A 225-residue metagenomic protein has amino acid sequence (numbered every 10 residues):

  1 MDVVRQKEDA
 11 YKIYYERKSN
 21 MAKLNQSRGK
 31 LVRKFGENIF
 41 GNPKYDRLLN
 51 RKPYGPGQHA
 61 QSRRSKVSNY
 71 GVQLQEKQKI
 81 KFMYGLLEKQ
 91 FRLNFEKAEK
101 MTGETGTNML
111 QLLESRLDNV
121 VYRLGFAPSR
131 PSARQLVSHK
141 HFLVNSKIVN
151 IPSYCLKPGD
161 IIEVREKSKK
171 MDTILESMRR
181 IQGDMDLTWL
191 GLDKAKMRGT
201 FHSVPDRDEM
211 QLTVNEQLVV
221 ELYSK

Functional and structural regions predicted by a protein language model:
D2, E8-L124, I151-K225: Ferredoxin-like alpha/beta domains used as RNA- or RNAP-binding modules
R123, S138-H139: The C-terminal cap of the DNA-recognition helix in HTH/winged-HTH DNA-binding domains, marking the helix-to-coil
A127-R130: Beta-rich strand-turn-strand
L136-V137, L156: Short, well-ordered loop/turn sites that connect or cap secondary structure elements
H141-F142, K147, K167: Short, surface-exposed secondary-structure boundary micro-motifs
